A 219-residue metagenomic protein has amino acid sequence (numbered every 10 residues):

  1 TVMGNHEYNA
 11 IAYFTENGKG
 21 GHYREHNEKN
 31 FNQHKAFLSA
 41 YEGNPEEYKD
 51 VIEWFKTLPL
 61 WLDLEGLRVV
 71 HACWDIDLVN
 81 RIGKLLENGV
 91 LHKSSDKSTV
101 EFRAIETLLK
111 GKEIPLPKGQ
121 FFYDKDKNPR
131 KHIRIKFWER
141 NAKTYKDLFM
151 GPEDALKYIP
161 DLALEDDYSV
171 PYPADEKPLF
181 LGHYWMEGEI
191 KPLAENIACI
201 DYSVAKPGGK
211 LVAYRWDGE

Functional and structural regions predicted by a protein language model:
T1-L116: Active-site neighborhood of divalent metal-dependent phosphoester bond hydrolases
H22-K35, E139-K143, Y158-A163, A174-P178: A broad, low-specificity signal for short, low-complexity segments enriched in glycine/proline and polar/charged
Q33-K35, S39-N44, M150-E153, S169-A174 (+1 more regions): N-terminal start-of-chain detector that recognizes signal peptides and the immediate post-cleavage beginning
I52, P59, G119-F121, K136 (+1 more regions): Short, low-complexity intrinsically disordered segments
D75-D77, R140, E187, A205: Generic structural motif
D96-D166: Active-site environment of non-heme Fe oxygenases that use a 2-His-1-carboxylate facial triad
L156-E219: Long, positively charged, glycine-interspersed low-complexity recognition regions
